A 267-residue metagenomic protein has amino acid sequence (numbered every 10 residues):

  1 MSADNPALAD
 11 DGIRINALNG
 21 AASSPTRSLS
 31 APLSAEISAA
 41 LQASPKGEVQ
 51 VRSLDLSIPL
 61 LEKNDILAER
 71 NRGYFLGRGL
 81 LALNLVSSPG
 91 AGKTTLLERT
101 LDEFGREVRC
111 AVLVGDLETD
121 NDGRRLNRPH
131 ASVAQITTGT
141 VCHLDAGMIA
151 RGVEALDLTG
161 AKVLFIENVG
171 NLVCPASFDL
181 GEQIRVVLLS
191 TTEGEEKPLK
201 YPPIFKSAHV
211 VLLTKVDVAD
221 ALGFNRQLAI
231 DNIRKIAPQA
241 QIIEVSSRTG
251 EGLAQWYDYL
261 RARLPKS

Functional and structural regions predicted by a protein language model:
S2-P59: Charged, amphipathic alpha-helical linker segments immediately N-terminal to NTP-binding catalytic cores
S44-G73, R78-L83, A91, T100-Q183 (+3 more regions): Nucleotide-state-sensitive switch-loop elements of NTP-binding domains
S88-P89, L113, L117, V169 (+3 more regions): G-domain G4 guanine-recognition motif of GTPases
L96: Hydrophobic positions on the alpha1 helix immediately C-terminal to the Walker A/P-loop
T119-G123, K197-Y201, N225-N232: Short, glycine/polar-rich helix-capping loops at beta-to-alpha or helix-loop-helix junctions that flank or form
P202-H209, T214: Ligand-binding grooves and catalytic loops that recognize ribose/phosphate and carbohydrate rings, and esterified lipid
V218-S267: Canonical P-loop GTPase G-domain recognition
